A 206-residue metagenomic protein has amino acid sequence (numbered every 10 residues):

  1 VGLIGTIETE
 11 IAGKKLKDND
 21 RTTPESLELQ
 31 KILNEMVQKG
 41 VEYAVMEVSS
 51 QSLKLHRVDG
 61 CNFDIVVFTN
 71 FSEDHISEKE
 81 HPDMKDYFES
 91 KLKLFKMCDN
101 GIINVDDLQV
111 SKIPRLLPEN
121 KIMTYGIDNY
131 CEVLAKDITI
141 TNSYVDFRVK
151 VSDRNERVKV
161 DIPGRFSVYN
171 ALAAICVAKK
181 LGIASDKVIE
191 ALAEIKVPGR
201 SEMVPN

Functional and structural regions predicted by a protein language model:
V1-I11: Short beta-strand-centered segment that lines the nucleotide-binding/catalytic pocket of NTP-utilizing
G2-L3, V45, T124: Short beta-strand "acidic-cap" motif of Rossmann-like dinucleotide-binding folds
T9-K17, V67-D74: Acidic/polar active-site rim loop that often engages polyanionic ligands
L16-S26, D74-P82: Flexible beta-alpha connector loops of hexameric P-loop NTPases
Q38-E42, D64-N206: Acidic, Mg2+-coordinating active-site environments of NTP-dependent enzymes
V41-Q51: Switch II (G3) loop of P-loop NTPases
S52-D59: Conserved helix/coil segment N-terminal to the catalytic DExD/H
